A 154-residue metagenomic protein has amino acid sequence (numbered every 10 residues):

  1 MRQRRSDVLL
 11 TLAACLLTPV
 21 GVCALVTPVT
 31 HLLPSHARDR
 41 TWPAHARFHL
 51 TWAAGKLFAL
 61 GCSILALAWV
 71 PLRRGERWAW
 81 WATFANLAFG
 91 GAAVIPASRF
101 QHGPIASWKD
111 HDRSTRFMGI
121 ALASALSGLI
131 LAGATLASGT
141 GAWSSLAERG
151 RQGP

Functional and structural regions predicted by a protein language model:
M1-V22: Cytosolic juxtamembrane helix and N-cap/initiation of the first transmembrane helix
T18-G55: Hydrophobic transmembrane helix segments
V26, H45-W69, A85-A88: Core segments of alpha-helical transmembrane spans in multipass integral membrane proteins
P43-R47, A82, A106-I120: Non-cytosolic membrane-interface motifs at loop->transmembrane helix junctions
L57-L60, A82-R99, A123-S127: Hydrophobic alpha-helical membrane segments
V70-N86: Loop-to-transmembrane helix junctions at the membrane interface
R73, I95-R116: Membrane-helix boundary connector in multi-pass membrane proteins
A121-L146: Membrane-water interface at the C-terminal end of transmembrane alpha helices
